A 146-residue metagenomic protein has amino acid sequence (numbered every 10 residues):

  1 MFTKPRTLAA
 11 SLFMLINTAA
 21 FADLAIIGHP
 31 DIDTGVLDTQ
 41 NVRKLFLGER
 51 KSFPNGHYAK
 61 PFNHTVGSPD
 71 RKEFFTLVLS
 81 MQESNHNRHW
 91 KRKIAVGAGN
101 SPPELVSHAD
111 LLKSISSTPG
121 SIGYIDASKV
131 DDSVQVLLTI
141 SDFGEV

Functional and structural regions predicted by a protein language model:
M1-A9: Bacterial N-terminal signal peptides that target proteins for export
T7-L8, A19, G120: Hydrophobic alpha-helical segments
A10-M14: Hydrophobic helical h-region of N-terminal Sec-dependent signal peptides in bacterial secretory/periplasmic proteins
I16-A22: Sec/Tat signal peptide C-region and signal peptidase I cleavage site
D23-V146: Exported/periplasmic ABC-transporter solute-binding proteins
